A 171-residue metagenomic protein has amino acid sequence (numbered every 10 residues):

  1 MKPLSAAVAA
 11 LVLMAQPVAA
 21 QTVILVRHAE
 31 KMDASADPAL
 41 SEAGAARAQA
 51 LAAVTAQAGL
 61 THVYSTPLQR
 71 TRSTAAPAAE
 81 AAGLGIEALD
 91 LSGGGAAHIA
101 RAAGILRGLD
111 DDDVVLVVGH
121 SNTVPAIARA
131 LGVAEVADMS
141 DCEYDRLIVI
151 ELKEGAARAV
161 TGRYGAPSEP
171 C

Functional and structural regions predicted by a protein language model:
M1-V8: Bacterial N-terminal signal peptides that target proteins for export
L4, P17-V18: Generic low-complexity segments that are intrinsically disordered, proline-rich and/or Lys/Arg-biased
A10, A15-P17: N-terminal signal peptide c-region/cleavage motif recognized by signal peptidases
A20-D110, V124-A126, A130-C171: Active-site-proximal alpha-helix that buttresses catalytic centers in soluble enzyme cores
D113-L116: Acidic/histidine-rich alpha-helical segments that form the ligand environment of transition-metal centers
V118-H120: Short beta-strand segments
